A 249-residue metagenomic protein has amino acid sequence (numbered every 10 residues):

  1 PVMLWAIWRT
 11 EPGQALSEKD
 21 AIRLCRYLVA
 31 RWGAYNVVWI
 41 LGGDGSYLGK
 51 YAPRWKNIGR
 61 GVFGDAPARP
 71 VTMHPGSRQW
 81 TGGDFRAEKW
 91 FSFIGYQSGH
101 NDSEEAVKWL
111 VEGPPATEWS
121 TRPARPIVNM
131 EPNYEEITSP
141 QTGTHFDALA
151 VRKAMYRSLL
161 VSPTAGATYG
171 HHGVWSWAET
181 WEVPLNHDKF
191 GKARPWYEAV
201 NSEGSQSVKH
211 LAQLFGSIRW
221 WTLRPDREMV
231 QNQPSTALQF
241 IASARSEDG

Functional and structural regions predicted by a protein language model:
P1-E105: Active-site mouth of glycoside hydrolases
D20, R54, D147-A150, E203: Short acidic-hydrophobic sequence patches enriched in Asp/Glu that either
R26-L28, T81-G83, P114-T117, A154-M155 (+1 more regions): Generic recognition of flexible, low-complexity loop/linker segments
R31, D84-E88, T117-S120, A244-S246: Short, conserved catalytic or adaptor-binding loops enriched in Gly and charged residues
G33, P67, P123, G216-R219: Proline-centered flexible-loop/turn and helix-kink motifs
P67-A68, E88-P184: Catalytic-core region of carbohydrate-active enzymes that cleave or remodel glycosidic bonds
Y134-I137, V151-G249: Aromatic- and carboxylate-lined catalytic core of secreted/periplasmic carbohydrate-active enzymes
